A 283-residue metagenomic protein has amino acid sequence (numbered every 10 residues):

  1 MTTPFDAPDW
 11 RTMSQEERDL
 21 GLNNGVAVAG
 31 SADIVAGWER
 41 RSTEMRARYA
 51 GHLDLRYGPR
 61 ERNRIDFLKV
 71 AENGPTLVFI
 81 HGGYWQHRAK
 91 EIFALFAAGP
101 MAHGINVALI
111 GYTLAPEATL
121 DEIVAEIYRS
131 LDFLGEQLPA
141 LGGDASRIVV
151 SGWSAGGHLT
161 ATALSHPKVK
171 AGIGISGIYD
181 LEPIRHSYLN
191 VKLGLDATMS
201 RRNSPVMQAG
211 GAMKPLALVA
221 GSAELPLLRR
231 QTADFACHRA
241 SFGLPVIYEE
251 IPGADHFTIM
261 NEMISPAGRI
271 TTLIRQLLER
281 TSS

Functional and structural regions predicted by a protein language model:
T2-S283: Alpha/beta-hydrolase superfamily serine-hydrolase fold, recognizing
